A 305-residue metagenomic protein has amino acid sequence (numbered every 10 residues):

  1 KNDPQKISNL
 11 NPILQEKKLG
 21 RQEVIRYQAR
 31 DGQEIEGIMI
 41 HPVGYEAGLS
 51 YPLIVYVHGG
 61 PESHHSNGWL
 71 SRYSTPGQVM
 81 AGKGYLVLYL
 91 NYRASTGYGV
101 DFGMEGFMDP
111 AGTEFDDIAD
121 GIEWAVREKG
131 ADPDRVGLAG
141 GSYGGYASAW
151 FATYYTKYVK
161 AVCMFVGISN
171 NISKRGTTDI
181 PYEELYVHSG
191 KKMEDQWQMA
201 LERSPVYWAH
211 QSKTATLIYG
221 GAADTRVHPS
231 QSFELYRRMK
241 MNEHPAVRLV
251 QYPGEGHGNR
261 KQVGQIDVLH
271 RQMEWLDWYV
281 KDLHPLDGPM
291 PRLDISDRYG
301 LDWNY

Functional and structural regions predicted by a protein language model:
K1-L49, R72, Q78-G82: Non-catalytic accessory segments flanking enzyme active sites
I13, G60-S63, S169-N170: Active-site/binding-pocket entry motifs
R21-E23, Q33, Y51, D132 (+2 more regions): Exposed loop/turn and edge beta-strand positions of beta-sandwich/beta-sheet ligand-binding modules
I35, L53, M193: Short beta-strand element(s) in the Bergerat
I40, Y56-V57, A139, Y219: Short hydrophobic segments within beta-strands
Y45-E46, S63, T225: Short beta-strands and strand-coil junctions in structured, solvent-facing domains, enriched
S50-Y51, H58-G77, Y85, Y92 (+1 more regions): The serine-hydrolase catalytic nucleophile loop
S74-A81, Y89-Y305: Active-site-proximal cap/loop segments of hydrolase catalytic domains
